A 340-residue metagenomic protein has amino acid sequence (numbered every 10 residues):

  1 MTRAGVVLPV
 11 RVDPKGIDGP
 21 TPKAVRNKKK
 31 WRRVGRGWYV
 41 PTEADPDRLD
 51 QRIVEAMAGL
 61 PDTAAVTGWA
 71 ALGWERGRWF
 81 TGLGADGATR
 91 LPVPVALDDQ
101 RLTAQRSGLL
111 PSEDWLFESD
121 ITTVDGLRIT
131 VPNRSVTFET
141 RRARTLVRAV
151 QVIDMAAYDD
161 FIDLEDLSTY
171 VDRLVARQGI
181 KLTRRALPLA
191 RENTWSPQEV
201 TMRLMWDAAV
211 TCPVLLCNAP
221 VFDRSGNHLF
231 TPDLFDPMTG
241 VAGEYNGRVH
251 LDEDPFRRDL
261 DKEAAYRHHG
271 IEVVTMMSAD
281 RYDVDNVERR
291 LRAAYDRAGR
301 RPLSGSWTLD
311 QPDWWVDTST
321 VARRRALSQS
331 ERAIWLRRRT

Functional and structural regions predicted by a protein language model:
M1-Q178, D296, R300-T340: Short gly/ser-rich loop at a beta-strand->alpha-helix junction or flexible surface loop bordering the NTP-binding
P14-I17, A157, I162-T340: Surface segments flanking catalytic/ligand-binding clefts of nucleic-acid enzymes
